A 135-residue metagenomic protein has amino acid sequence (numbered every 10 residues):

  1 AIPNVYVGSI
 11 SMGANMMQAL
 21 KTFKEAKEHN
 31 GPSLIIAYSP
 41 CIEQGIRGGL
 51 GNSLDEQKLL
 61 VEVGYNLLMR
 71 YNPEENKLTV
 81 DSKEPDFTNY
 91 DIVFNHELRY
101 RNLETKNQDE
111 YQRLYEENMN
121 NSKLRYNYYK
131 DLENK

Functional and structural regions predicted by a protein language model:
A1-P3: Phosphate/pyrophosphate-binding betaalpha-module
Y6-S11: Short catalytic-loop micro-motif centered on adjacent basic/acidic residues
M16-E117, Y129-L132: Glycine/aspartate-rich loop-and-adjacent alpha/beta segment that forms the canonical ThDP
N118-S122: Short amphipathic alpha-helical coiled-coil/interface segments
R125-Y126: Amphipathic alpha-helical blocks
